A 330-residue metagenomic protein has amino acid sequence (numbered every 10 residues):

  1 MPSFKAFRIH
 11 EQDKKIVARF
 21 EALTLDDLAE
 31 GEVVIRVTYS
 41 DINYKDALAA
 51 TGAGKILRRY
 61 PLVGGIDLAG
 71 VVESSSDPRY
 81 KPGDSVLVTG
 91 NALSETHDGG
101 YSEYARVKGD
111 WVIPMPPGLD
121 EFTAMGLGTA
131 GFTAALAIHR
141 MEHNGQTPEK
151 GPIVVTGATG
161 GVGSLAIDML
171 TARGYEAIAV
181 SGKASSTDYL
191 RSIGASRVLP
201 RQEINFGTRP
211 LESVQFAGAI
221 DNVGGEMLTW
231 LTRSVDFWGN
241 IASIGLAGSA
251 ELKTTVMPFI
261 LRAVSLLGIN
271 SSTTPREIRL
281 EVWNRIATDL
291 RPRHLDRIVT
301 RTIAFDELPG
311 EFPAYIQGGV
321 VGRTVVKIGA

Functional and structural regions predicted by a protein language model:
P2, R279-A330: C-terminal hydrophobic helical "lid"/dimerization subdomain of Rossmann-like NAD(P)H-dependent oxidoreductases
D26-D41, A53-L93: Glycine-rich beta-strand-centered segment in the early N-terminal region that forms part of a ligand/cofactor-binding
D84-S85, Y104, P152, A172 (+1 more regions): Residue-level marker of beta-strand positions
L87, A217-I220, A242: N-terminal Rossmann-like NAD(P) cofactor-binding module of classical short-chain dehydrogenase/reductase
T89-V154: NAD(P)H dinucleotide-binding glycine-rich loop of Rossmann-like/cofactor-binding domains, especially the beta1-alpha1
G131-F132, G157-S164, G224: Glycine-rich NAD(P) Rossmann-fold beta1-alpha1 loop
T171-M227, N284: Adenosine-nucleotide cofactor-binding segment
E226-P292, K327-A330: Glycine-rich phosphate-binding loop and adjacent beta-alpha segment of Rossmann(oid) nucleotide-cofactor-binding
